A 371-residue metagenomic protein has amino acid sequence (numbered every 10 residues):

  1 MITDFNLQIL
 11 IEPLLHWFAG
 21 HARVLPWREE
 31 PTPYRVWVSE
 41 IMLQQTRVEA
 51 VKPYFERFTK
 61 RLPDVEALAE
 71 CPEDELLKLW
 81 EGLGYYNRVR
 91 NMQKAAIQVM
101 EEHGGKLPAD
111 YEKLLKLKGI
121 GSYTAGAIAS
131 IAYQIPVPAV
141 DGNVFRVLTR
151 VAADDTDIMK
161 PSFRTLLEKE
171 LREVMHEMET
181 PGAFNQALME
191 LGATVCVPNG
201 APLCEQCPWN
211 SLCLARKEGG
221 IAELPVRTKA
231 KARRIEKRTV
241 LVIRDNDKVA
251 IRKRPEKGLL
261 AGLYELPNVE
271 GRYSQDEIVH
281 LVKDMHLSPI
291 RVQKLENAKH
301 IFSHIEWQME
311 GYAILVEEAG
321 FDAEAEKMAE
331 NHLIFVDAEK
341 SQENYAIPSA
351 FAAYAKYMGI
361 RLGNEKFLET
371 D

Functional and structural regions predicted by a protein language model:
M1-R23, E29, A193-D371: Intrinsically disordered, low-complexity, charged terminal extensions of DNA damage-control enzymes
I2-Q8, E12-P13, W17-E205, W209-L214 (+2 more regions): Catalytic cores of DNA base-excision repair glycosylases
